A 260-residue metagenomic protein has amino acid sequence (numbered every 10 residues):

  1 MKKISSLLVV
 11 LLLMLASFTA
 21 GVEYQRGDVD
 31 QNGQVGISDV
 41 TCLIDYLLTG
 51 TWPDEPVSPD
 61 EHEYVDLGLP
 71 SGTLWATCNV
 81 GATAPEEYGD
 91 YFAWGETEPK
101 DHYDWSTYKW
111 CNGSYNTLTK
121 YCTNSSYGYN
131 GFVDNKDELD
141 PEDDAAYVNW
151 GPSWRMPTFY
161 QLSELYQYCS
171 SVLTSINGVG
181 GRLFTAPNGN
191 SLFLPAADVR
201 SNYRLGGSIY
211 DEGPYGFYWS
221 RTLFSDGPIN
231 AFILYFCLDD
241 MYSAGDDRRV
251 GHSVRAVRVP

Functional and structural regions predicted by a protein language model:
M1-I4: Positively charged n-region of N-terminal signal peptides that target proteins for export
L8-A16: Bacterial N-terminal signal peptides
L8-V9, G21, D39, P56: Detector for intrinsically disordered, low-structure N-terminal pre-sequences
T19-R26, T49-E63, P260: Low-complexity, Pro/Thr/Ser/Gly/Ala-rich linker/spacer regions in secreted, extracellular modular proteins
R26-P56: Alpha-helical segments with a strong preference for the paired helices of cellulosomal dockerin domains
V57-P260: Conserved positions within compact, well-structured domain cores
